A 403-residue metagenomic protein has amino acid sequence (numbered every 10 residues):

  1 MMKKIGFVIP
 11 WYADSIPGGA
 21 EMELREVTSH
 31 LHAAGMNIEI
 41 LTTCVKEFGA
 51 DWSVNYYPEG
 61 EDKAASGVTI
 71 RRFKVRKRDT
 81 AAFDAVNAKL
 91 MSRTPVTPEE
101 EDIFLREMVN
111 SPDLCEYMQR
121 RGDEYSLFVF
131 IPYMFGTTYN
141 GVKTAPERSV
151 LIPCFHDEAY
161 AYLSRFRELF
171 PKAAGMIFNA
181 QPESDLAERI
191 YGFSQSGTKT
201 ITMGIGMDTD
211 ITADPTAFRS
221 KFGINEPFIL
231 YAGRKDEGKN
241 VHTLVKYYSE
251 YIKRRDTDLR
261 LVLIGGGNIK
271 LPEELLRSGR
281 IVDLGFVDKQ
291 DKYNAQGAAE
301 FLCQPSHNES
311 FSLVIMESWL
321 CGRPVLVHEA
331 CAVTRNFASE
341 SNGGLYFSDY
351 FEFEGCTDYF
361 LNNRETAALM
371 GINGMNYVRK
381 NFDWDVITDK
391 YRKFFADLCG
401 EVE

Functional and structural regions predicted by a protein language model:
G6, K221-K239, V245-S249: Conserved donor-binding/catalytic core segment of Leloir-type glycosyltransferases
R148-A159, F166-A213, I224: Donor nucleotide-sugar binding/catalytic pocket of nucleotide-sugar-dependent glycosyltransferases
G265, K270-Y293: Nucleotide-activated donor-binding/catalytic signature segment of Leloir-type glycosyltransferases, i.e., the conserved
N294-A299, A338: Short alpha-helical donor nucleotide-sugar binding micro-motif in glycosyltransferases
H307: Aromatic "clamp/platform" in nucleotide-sugar-dependent glycosyltransferases that forms part of the donor/acceptor
P324-H328: Short hydrophobic beta-strand element within catalytic cores of glycosyltransferases and related nucleotide-activated
R335-Y359, E365, L369: Change "using UDP/GDP/dTDP sugars" to "using nucleotide sugars
Y359, T366-K380, K390-K393: A short, well-ordered alpha-helix in the C-terminal region of glycosyltransferases
